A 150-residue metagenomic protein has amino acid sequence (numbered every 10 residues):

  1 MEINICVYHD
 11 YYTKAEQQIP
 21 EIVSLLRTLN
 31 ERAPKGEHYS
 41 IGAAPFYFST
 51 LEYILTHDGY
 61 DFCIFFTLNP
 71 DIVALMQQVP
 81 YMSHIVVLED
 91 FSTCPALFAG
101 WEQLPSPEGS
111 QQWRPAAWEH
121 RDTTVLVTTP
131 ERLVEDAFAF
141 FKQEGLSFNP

Functional and structural regions predicted by a protein language model:
M1-D10, K35-I41, Y60-F65, Y81-E89 (+1 more regions): Hydrophobic beta-strand segments of well-ordered beta-sheets in folded domains
M1-T28: A short, flexible N-terminal coil/short beta segment enriched in small residues
I19-L26, Y47, F65-N69, P105-S110: Well-ordered, non-membrane alpha-helical segments in soluble/globular domains
V23-N30, E52-L55, V73, Q77 (+4 more regions): Residue-level detector of alpha-helical secondary structure
A33-T56, T129: A short, well-structured beta->alpha microelement
F46-L55, F62-G100: Extended catalytic core of nucleotide-activated donor transferases of GT-like folds
Q103, W113-W118: Short linear proline/tyrosine/threonine-rich motifs used for host-factor recruitment and membrane trafficking/assembly
H120-L146: C-terminal helix of von Willebrand factor
